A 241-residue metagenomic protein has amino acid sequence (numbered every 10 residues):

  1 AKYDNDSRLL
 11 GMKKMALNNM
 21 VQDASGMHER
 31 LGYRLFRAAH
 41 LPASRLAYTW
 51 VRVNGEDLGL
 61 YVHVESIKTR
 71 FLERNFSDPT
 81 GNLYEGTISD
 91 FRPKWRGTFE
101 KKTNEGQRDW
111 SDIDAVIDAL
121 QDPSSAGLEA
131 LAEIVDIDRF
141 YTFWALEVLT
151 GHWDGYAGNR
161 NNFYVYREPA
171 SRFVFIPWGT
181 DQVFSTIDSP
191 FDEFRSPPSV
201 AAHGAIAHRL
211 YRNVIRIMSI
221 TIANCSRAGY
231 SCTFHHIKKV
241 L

Functional and structural regions predicted by a protein language model:
A1-L241: Phosphate/dinucleotide-binding and metal-coordinating scaffold of catalytic cores in nucleotide-dependent enzymes
